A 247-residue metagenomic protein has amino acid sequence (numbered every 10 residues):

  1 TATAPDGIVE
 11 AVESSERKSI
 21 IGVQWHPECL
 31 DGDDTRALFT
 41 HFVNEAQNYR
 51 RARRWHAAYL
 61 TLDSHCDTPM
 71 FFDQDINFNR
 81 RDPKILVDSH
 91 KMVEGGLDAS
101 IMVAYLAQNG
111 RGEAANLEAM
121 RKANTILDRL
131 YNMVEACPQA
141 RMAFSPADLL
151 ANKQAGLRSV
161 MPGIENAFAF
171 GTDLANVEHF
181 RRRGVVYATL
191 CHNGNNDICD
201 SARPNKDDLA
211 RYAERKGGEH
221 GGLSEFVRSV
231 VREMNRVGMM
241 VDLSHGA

Functional and structural regions predicted by a protein language model:
T1-R51: Amide-donor transfer/coupling interface in amidating biosynthetic enzymes
A4, P27, A104, H192 (+1 more regions): Short secondary-structure boundary segments
A4-D6, N166-A169, H245-A247: Short beta->alpha connector loops
V12, F42-V43, M92, L130 (+2 more regions): A generic structural signal for nonpolar/aromatic side chains embedded in well-ordered alpha-helices
R17, E28, Y105, N193 (+1 more regions): Flexible loop residues that form catalytic and substrate-binding hotspots at small-molecule/glycan-binding clefts
G22-P27, T61-P69, S244-G246: Histidine-centered catalytic micro-motifs
Y49-K216: N-terminal hydrophobic targeting/anchoring segments and the immediately downstream early-domain regions of hydrolases
T172-R182, K206-D242, G246-A247: Histidine/acidic residue-rich metal-binding segments in metalloenzymes
